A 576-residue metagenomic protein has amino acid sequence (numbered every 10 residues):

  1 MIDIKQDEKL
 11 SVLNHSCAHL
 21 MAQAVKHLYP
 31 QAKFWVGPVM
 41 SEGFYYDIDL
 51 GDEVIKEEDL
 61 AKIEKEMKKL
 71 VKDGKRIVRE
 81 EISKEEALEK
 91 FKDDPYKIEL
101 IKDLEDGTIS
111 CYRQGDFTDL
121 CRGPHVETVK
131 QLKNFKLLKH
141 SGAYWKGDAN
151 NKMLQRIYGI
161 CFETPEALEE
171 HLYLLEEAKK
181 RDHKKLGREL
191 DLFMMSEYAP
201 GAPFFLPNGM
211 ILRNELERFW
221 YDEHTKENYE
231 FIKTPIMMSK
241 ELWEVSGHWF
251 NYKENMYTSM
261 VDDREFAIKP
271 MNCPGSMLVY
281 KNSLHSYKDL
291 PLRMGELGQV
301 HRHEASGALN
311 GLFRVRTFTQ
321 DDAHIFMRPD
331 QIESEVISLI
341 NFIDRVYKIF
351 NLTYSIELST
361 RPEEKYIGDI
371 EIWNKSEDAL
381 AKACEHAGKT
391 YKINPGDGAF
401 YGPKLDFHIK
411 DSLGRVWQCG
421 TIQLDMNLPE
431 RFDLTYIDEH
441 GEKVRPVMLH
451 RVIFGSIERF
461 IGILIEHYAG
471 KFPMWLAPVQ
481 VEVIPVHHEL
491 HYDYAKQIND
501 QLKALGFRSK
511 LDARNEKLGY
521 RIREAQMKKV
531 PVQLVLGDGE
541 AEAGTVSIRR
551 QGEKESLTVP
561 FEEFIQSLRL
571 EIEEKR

Functional and structural regions predicted by a protein language model:
M1-W35, V39-R576: NTP/phosphate- and nucleic-acid-binding module
